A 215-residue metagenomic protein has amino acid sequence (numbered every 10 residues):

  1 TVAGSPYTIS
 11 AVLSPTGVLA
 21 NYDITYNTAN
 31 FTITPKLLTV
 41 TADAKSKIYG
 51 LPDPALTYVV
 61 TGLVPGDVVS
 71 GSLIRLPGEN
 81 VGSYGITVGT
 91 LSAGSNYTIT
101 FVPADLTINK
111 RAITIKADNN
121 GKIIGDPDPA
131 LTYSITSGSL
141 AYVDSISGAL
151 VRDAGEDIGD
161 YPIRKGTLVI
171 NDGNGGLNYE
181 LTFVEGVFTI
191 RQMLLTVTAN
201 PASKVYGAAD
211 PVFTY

Functional and structural regions predicted by a protein language model:
T1-Y215: Solvent-exposed beta-strand/loop surfaces, strongest in extracytoplasmic domains of secreted and cell-surface proteins
